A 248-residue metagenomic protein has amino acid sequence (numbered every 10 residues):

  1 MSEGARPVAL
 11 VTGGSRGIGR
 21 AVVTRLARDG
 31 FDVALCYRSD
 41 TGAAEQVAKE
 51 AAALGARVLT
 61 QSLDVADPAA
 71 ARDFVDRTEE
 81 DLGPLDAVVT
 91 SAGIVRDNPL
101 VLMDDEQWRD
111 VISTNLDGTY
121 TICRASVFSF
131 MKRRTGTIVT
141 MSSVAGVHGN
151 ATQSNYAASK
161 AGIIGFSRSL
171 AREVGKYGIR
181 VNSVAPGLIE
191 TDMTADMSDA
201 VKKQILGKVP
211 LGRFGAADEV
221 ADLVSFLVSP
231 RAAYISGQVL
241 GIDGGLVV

Functional and structural regions predicted by a protein language model:
S15-R16: Conserved glycine-rich cofactor-binding loop
T41, S62-F74, D105, D218: The beta1-alpha1 cofactor-binding region of Rossmann-like NAD(H)/NADP(H)-dependent oxidoreductases
P99-L100, D104-I112, T194, I205: Substrate-binding pocket helix/loop in short-chain dehydrogenase/reductase
Y120, R213-I242, V247: C-terminal substrate-recognition "lid" of short-chain dehydrogenase/reductases
C123, S159, S167: Active-site helix of classical SDR
F128, R172-K176, A233: Alpha-helical segment proximal to the catalytic Tyr-Lys
S143: Residue(s) in the substrate-gating loop at a strand-loop-helix junction that position the organic substrate next
